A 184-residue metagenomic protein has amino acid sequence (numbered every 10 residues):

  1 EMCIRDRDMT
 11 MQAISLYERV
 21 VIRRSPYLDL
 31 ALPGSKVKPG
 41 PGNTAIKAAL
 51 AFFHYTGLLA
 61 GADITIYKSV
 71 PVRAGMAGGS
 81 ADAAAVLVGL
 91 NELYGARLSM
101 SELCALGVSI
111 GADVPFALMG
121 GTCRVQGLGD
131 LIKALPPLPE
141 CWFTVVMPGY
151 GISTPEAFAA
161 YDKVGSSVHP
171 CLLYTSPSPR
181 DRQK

Functional and structural regions predicted by a protein language model:
E1, R5-A74, E92-S101, L138 (+1 more regions): ATP-binding N-lobe of GHMP and related small-molecule kinases
E1-I4, Y174-Q183: Conserved small/polar residues in nucleotide/adenosyl-binding loops
I4, D8-M11, L87, C104 (+3 more regions): Conserved protein kinase catalytic domain
S80-L93: Short, small-residue alpha-helix embedded
A96-I152: Alpha/beta catalytic cores of group-transfer enzymes, especially the acyltransferase/condensing modules of polyketide
G149-L173: A short core secondary-structure module
